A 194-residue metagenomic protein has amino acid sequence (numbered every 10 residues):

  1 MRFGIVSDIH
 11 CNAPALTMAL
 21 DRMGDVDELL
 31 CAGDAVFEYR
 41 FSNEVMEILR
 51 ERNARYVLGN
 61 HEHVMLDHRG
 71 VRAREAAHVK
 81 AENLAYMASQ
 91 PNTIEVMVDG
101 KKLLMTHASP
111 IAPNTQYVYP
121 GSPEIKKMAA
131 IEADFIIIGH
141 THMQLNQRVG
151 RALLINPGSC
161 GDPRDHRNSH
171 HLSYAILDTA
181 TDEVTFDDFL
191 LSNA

Functional and structural regions predicted by a protein language model:
R2-H10, K102-S109, L153-G158, F186: Active-site-proximal beta-strand elements of phosphoester/diester hydrolases
R2-Q90: Core catalytic region of metal-dependent phosphoesterases/phosphodiesterases, especially metallo-beta-lactamase-like
H10-A15, F37-R40, E62-D67, I111-P113 (+2 more regions): Active-site environment of divalent metal-dependent phosphoester hydrolases
G70-A76, G100-E132, D162-D165: Active-site-proximal segments of metal-dependent phosphoesterases and phosphodiesterases across multiple
N92-G100, L145-G150: Short acidic-hydrophobic surface loop/beta-edge motif
T93-E95, M105, Y174-I176: Conserved hydrophobic/aromatic beta-strand scaffold that supports enzyme active sites
P120-T181, D187: Conserved beta-sheet core of the metallophosphoesterase superfamily
V184-A194: A short C-terminal boundary segment appended to hydrolase-like catalytic domains
